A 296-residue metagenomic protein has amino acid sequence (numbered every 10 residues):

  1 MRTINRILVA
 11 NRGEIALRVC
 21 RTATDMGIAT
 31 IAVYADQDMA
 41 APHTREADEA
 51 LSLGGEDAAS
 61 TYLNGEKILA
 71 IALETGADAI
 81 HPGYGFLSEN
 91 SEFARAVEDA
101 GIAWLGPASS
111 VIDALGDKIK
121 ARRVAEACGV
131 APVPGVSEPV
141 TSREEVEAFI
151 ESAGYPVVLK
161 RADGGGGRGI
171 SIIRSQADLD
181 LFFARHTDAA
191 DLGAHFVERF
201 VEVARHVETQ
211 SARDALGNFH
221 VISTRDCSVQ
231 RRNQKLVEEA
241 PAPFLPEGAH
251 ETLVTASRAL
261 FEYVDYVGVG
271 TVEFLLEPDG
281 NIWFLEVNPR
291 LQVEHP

Functional and structural regions predicted by a protein language model:
M1-V272, L276-H295: N-terminal beta-alpha lobe that positions the nucleotide/phosphoryl donor in ATP/NTP-coupled carboxylate activation
